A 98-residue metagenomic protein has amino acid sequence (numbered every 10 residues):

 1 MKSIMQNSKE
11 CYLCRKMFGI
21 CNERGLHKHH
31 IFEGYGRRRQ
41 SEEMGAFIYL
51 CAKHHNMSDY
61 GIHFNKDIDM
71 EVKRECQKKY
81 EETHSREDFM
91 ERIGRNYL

Functional and structural regions predicted by a protein language model:
M1-H27, K53: Short cysteine-rich loop/turn motifs with clustered Cys
M1-Q6, D67, R95-L98: Short, Lys/Arg-enriched, disordered terminal segments
S8-K9, A46-I48: Short, surface-exposed beta-edge/turn micro-motifs
L26-G34, C51-S58: Histidine-centered catalytic micro-motifs
H27-G36, K66-Q77: Short cysteine/histidine-rich metal-coordination sites, predominantly Zn2+-binding motifs
F32-F47: Short linker/helix segments within small regulatory modules
F47-E71: Short Cys/His-centered divalent metal-binding micro-motifs
R74-L98: Short flanking/linker segments adjacent to small metal-binding domains or redox-active Cys/His motifs
